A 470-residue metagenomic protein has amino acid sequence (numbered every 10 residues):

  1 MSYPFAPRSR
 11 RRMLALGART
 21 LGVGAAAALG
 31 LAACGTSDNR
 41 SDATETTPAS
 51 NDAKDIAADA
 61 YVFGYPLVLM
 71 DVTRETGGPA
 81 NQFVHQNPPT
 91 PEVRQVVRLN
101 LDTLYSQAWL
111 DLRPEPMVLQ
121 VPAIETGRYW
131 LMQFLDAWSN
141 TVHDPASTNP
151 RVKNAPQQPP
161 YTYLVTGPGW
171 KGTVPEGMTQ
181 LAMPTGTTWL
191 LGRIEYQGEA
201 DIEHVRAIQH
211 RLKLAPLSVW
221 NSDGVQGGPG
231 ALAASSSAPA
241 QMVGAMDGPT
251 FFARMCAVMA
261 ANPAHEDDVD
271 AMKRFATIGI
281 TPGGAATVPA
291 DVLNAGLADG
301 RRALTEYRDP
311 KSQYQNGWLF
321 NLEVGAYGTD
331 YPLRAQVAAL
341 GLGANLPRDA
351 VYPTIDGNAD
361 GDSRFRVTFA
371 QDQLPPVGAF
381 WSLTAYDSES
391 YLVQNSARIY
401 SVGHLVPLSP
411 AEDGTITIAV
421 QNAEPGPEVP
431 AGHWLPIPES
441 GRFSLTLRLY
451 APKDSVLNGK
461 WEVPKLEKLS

Functional and structural regions predicted by a protein language model:
M1-G30: N-terminal secretory signal peptides
T20, A33, A60-F63: Short alpha-helical scaffold segments that flank and stabilize functional sites
G35-S37: Bacterial signal peptide processing site
N39-S41: Ser/Thr/Pro/Gly-rich low-complexity linker/stalk segments immediately outside membranes or between
E45-S470: A compositional/structural signature for long, glycine/proline-rich flexible linkers and loops on extracytoplasmic
